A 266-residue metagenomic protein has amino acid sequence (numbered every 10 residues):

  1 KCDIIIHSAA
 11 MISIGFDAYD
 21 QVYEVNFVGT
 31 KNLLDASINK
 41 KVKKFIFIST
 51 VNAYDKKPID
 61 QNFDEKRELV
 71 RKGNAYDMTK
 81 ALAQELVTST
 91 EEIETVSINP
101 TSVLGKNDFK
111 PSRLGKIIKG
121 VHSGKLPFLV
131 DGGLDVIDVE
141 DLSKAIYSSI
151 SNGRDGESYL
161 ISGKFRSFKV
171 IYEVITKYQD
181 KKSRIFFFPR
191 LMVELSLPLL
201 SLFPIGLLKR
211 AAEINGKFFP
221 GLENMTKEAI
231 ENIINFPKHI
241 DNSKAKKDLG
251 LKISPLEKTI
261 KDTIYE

Functional and structural regions predicted by a protein language model:
K1-V25: NAD(P)H-binding glycine-rich loop region in Rossmannoid oxidoreductase-like domains and their noncatalytic homologs
I4, Q21-N32, N74, M78-T79 (+1 more regions): Glycine-rich NAD(P)-binding loop of the Rossmann-fold in SDR/ketoreductase-type enzymes
V28-Y76: Conserved Rossmann-fold NAD(P)-dependent oxidoreductase catalytic core, especially the SDR/UDP-sugar
A53-D55, I93-L114: Flexible, glycine-rich beta-alpha linker
I59-S97, S102, L126: Catalytic helix-loop patch of NAD(P)-dependent Rossmann-fold dehydrogenases
I117-I137, D141: A conserved pocket-lining segment of Rossmann-fold NAD(P)-dependent short-chain dehydrogenase/reductase
A145-M225, N242, L256-I264: Mid/C-terminal beta-alpha module of Rossmann-like enzyme folds, strongest in SDR-family dehydrogenases/epimerases
